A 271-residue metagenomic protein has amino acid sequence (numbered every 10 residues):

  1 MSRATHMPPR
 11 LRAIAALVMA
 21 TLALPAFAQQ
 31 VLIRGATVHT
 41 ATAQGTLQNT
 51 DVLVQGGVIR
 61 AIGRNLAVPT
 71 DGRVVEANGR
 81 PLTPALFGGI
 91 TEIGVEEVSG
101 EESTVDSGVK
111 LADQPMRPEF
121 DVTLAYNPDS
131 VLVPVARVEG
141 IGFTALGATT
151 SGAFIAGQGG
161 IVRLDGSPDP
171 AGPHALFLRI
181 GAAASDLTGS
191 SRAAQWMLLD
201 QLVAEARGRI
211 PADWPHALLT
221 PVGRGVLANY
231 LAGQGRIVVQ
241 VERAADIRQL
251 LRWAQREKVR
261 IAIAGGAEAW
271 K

Functional and structural regions predicted by a protein language model:
S2-A15: Bacterial N-terminal signal peptides that target proteins for export
A23-P25: N-terminal signal peptide c-region/cleavage motif recognized by signal peptidases
V31-I33, V68-T123: Replace "His-x-His-based motif
V38, T42-T83, E102: Histidine-rich, glycine-flanked metal-binding segment
R64, E96-E101, I155-Q158: Short, solvent-exposed loop/turn and secondary-structure capping segments
D129-L132, R137-I261: Polyanionic/metal-chelating signatures
A267-K271: Catalytic core of soluble alpha/beta enzymes
